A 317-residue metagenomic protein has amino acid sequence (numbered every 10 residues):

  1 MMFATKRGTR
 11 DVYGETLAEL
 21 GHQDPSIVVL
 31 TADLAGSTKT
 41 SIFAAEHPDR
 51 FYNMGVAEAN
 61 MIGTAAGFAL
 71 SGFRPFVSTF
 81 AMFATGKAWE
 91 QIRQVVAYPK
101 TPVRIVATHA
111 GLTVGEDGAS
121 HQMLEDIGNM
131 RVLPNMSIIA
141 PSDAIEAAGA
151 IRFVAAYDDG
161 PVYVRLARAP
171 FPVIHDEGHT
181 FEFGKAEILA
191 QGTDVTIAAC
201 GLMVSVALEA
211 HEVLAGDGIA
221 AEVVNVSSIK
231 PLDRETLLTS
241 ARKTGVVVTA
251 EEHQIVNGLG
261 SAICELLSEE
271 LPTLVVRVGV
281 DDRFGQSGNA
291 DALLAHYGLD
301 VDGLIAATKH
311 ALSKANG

Functional and structural regions predicted by a protein language model:
M1-R165, P170, T180: Thiamine diphosphate
D11, S26, G36-A45, V114-G115 (+1 more regions): Thiamine diphosphate
